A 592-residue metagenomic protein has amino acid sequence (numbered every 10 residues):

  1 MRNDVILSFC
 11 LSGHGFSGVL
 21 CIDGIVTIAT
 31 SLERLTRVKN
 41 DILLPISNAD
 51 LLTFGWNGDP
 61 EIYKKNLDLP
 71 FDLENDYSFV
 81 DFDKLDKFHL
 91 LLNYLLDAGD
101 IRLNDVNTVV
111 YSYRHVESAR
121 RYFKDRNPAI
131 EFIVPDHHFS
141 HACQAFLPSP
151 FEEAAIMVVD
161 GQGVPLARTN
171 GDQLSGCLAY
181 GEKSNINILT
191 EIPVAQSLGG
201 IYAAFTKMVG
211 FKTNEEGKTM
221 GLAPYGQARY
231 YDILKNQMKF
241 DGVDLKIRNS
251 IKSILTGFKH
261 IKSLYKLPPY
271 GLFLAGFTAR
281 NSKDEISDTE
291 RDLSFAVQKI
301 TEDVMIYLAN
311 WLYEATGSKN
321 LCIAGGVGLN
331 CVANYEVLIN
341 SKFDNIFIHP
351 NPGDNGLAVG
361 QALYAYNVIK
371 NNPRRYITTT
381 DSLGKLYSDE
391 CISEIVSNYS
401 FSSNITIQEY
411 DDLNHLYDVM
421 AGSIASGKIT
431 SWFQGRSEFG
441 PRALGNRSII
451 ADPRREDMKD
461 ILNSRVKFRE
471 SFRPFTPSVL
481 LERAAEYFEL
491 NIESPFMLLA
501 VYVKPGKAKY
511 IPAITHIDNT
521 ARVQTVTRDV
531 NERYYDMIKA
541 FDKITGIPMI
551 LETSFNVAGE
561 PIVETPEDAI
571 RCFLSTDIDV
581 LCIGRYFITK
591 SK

Functional and structural regions predicted by a protein language model:
M1-H89, G200: Early-domain small/polar-rich strand-loop-helix modules and first-structured segments of the mature chain
I6, S12-N40, R102, R120-L272 (+5 more regions): Flexible beta->alpha loop and helix N-cap segments adjacent to enzyme active/binding sites
L51, G55, L85-A98, V109-Y113 (+2 more regions): Short HxH-centered metal-ligating active-site micro-motif
G55-N66, H89-N107, A309-T316: Phosphate/pyrophosphate-binding loops at sites that engage ATP/ADP/AMP, CoA/4′-phosphopantetheine, polyphosphate
S78-L85, K283-D303, T527, N531: Short acidic-aromatic active-site loops that bind/stabilize oxyanions
L103-R121: Conserved beta-ketoacyl condensing-enzyme motif
A296-L321: Phosphate/ATP-binding catalytic cores across multiple sugar-kinase/actin-like superfamilies, primarily ASKHA
